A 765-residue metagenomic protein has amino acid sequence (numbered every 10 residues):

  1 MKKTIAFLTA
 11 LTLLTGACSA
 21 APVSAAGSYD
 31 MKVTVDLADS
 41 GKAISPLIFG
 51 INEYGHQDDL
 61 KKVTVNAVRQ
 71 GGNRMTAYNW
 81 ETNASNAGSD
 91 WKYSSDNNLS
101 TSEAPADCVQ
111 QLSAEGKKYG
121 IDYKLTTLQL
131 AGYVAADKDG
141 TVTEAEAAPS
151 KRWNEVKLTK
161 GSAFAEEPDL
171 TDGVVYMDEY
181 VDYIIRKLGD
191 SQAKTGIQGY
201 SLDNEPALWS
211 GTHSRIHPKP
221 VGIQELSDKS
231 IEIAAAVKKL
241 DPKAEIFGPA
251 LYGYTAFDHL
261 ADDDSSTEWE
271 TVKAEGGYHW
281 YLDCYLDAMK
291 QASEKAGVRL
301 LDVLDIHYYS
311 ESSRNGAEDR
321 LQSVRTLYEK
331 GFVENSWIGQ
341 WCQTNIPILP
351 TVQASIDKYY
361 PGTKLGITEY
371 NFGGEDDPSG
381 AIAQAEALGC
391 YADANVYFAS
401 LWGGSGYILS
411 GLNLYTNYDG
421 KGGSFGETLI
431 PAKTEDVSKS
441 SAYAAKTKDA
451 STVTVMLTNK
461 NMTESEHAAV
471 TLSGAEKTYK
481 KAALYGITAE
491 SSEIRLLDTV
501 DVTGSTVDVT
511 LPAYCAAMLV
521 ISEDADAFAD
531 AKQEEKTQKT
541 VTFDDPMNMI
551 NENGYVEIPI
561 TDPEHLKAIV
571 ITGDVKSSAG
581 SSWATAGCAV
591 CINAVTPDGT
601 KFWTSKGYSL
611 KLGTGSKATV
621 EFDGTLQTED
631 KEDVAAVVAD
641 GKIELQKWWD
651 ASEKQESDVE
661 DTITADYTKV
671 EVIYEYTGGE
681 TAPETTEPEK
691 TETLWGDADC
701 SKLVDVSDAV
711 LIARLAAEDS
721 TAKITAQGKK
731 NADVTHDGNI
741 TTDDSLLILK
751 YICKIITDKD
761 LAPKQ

Functional and structural regions predicted by a protein language model:
T4, T15-A25, T681-Q765: Cellulosome-associated attachment modules in secreted, modular CAZymes
G27-N315: N-terminal catalytic cores of secreted or lumenal carbohydrate-active enzymes
E166, E476-C515: Acidic, Ser/Thr/Pro-rich beta/coil linker or hinge segments at domain junctions
E232-A235, K239, D302, Y308-N371: Glycoside hydrolase catalytic-domain groove-lining segments
D377, L388-T454, E490-E493: Glycan-recognition and catalytic regions of carbohydrate-active enzymes
V437-K477, Y514-S522, F528: Carbohydrate-binding surface patches
A450-S451, T463, D562-V570, V637-V638: Extended extracellular/luminal ectodomain segments enriched in beta-structured repeat modules
T537-P559, D574-K631, E644-G679: Extracellular ligand-binding interfaces
